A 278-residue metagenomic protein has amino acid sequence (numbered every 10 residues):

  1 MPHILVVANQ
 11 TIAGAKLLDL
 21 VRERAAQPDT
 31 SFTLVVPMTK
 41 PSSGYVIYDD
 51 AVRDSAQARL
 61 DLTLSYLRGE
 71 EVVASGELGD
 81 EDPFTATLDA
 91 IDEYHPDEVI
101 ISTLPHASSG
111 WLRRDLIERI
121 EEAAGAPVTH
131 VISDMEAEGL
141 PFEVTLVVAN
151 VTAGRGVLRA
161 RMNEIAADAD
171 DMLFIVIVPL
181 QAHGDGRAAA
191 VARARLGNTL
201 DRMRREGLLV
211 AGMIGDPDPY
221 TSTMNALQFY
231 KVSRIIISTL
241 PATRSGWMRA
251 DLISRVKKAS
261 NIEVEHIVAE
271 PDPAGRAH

Functional and structural regions predicted by a protein language model:
M1-Y48, S133, P141-A190, H266-A269: Small/aliphatic-rich secondary-structure junction motif
H3, E98-I100, V144, S233-I236: Structural motif
V36, T103-L104, V178, R234 (+1 more regions): Short secondary-structure boundary segments
R53-D61, R114-I117, A189-G197, A250-I253: Short, surface-exposed alpha-helical segments at coil->helix boundaries
E70-E98, G207-R234, H278: Structural beta-alpha unit
T103-R119, T239-S254: Glycine-rich, Arg-bearing micro-motifs that act as flexible, cationic patches
G125-G139, N261-H278: Short, flexible loop segments at boundaries between secondary-structure elements
